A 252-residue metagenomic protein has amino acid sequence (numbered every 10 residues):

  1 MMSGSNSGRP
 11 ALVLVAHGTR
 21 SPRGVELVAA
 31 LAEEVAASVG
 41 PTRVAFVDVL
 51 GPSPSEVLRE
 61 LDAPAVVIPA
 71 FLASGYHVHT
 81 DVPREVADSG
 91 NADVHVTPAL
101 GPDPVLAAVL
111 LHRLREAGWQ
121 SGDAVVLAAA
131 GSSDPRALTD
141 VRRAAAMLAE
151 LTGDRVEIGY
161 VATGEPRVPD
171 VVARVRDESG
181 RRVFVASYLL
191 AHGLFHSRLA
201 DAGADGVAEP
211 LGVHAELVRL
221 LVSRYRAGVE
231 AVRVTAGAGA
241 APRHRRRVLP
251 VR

Functional and structural regions predicted by a protein language model:
M1-R252: Active-site-proximal alpha-helix that buttresses catalytic centers in soluble enzyme cores
